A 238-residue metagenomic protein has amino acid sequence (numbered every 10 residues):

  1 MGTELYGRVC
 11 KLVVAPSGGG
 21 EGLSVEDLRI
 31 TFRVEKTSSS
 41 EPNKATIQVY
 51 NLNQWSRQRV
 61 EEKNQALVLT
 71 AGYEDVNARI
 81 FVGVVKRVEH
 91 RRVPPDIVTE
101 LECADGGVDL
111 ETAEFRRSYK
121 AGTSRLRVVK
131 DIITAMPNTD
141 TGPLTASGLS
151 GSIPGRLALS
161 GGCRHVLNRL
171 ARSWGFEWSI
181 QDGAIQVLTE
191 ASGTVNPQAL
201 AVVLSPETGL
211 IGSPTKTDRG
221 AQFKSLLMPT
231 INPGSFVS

Functional and structural regions predicted by a protein language model:
M1-L101: Assembly/oligomerization scaffold segments
L28-R29, E62-Q65, E100-L101, R116-G122 (+1 more regions): Short intrinsically disordered coil segments
F32-S56, V60, A191-S238: An acidic/polar, Gly/Ser/Thr-rich interaction patch typically located in mid-to-C-terminal regions of proteins
R57-L67, T112-Y119, G234-S238: Extended Gly/Ser/Thr-rich low-complexity repeat segments, especially those forming or decorating extracellular
L69-T70, L126-D131, L210-G212, D218: Short, cationic low-complexity segments
V82, L126-K130, R164-N168, G220 (+1 more regions): Extracytoplasmic/secreted envelope proteins and their assembly/folding machinery, especially bacterial periplasmic
P95-L200: Charged- and aromatic-enriched interaction segments used to assemble and dock large macromolecular complexes
